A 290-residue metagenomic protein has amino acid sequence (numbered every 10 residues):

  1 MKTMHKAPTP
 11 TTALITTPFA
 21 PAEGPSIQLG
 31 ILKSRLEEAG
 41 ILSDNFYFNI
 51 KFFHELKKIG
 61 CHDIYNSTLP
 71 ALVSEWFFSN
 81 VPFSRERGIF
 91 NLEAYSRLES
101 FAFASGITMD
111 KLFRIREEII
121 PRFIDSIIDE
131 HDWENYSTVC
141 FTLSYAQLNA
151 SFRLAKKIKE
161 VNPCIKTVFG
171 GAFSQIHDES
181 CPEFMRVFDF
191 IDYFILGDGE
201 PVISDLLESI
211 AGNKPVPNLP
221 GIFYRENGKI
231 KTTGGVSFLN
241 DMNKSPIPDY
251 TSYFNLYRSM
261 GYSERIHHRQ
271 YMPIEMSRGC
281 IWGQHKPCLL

Functional and structural regions predicted by a protein language model:
H5-T12, E134-S137, H267-Q270: A short, charged/proline- and glycine-enriched loop that marks the coil->beta-strand transition at the N-terminal
H5-T16, A20-E23, L56-D63: Accessory recognition modules or surfaces
T11, F19-A22, Q28, L32-F52 (+1 more regions): Glycine-rich beta-alpha loop elements in corrinoid/cobalamin-binding modules across cobalamin-dependent enzymes
E23-G24, L256: Short, solvent-exposed secondary-structure capping/transition elements
D44-D125: Conserved N-terminal ligand/cofactor-binding loop architecture of enzyme catalytic domains
L56-K58, C181, G235-V236, S245 (+1 more regions): Short aromatic-enriched loop/helix-cap "lid" or pocket-rim segments at secondary-structure transitions that line
M242-L290: Radical SAM [4Fe-4S] cluster-binding motif and immediate context
